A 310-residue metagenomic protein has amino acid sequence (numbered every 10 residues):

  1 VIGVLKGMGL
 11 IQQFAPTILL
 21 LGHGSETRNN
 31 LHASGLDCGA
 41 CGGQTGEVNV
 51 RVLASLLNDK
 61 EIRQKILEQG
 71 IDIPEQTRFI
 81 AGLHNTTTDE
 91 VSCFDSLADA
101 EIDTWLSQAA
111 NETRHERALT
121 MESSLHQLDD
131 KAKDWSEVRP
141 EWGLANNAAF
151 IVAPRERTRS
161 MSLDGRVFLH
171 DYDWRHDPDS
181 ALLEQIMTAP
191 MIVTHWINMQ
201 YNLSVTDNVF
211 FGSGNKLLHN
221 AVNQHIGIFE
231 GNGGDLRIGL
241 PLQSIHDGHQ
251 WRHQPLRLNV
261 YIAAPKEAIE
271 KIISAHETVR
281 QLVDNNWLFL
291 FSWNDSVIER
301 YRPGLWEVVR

Functional and structural regions predicted by a protein language model:
V1-T17, G22-T104, M161-G165, D173-E184: Catalytic or ion-translocation cores adjacent to nucleophile or general acid/base/metal-coordination motifs in diverse
A100-R310: Long, compositionally biased intrinsically disordered regions
